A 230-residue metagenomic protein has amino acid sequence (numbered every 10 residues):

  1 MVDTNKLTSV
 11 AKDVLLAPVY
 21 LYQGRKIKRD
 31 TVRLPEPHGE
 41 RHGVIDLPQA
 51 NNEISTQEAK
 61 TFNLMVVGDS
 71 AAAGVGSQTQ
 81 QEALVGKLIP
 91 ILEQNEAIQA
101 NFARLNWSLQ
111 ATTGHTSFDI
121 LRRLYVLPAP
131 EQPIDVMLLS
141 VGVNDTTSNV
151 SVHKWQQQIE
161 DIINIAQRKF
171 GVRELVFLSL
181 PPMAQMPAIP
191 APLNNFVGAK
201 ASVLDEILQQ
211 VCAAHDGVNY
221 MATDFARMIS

Functional and structural regions predicted by a protein language model:
M1-L64: N-terminal secretory targeting modules
N63-M65, A71-Q157: Conserved SGNH/GDSL esterase-like catalytic core that processes O-acyl groups on lipids and polysaccharides
L109-A111, S179, A222-D224: Residue-level recognition of beta-strand->loop/alpha-helix junctions
S140, L178-S179: Alpha/beta-hydrolase-fold catalytic nucleophile elbow
T146, A184-A188, M228-S230: Short acidic/His/Gly/Ser-rich catalytic and metal-binding motifs that mark active-site loops of diverse hydrolases
I159-N164, D205: Generic structural signal for well-ordered alpha-helices, preferentially at hydrophobic/aromatic core positions
F170-E174: A short helix->loop->beta-strand "cap" motif at the edges of active sites that frequently abuts
Q185-A222: Substrate-gating cap/lid alpha-helix
